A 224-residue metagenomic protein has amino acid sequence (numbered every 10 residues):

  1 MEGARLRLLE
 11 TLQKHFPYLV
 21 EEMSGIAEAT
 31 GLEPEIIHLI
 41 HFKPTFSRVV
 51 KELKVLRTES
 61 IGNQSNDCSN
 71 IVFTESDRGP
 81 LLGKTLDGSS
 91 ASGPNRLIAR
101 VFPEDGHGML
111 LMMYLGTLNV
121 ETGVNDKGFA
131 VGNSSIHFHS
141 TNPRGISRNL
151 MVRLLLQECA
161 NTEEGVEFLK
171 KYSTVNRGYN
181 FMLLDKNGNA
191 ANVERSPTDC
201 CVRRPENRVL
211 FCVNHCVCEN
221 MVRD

Functional and structural regions predicted by a protein language model:
M1-L32, K43, R57-E59, N63 (+2 more regions): C-terminal, well-structured catalytic/ligand-binding subdomain of enzymes
E35-R57, D67-I71: Short, glycine/charge-rich beta-strand/loop segments that flank catalytic centers and engage negatively charged groups
